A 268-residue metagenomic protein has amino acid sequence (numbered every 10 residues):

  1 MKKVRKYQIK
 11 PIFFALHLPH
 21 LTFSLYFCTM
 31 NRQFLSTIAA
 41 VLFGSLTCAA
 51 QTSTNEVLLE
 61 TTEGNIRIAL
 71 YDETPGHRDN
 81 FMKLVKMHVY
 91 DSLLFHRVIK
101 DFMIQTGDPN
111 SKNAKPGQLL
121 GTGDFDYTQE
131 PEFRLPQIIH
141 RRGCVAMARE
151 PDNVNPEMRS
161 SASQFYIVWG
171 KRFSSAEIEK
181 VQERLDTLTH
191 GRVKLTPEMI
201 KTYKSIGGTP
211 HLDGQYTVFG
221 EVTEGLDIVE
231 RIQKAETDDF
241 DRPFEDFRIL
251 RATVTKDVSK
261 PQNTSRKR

Functional and structural regions predicted by a protein language model:
K2-I9, F13: Polybasic, lysine-rich low-complexity intrinsically disordered segments
K2-K3, M30-Q33: Positively charged n-region of N-terminal signal peptides that target proteins for export
R5, L16, A40-V41, A50 (+1 more regions): Intrinsic disorder/low-complexity segments
F13-T22, Y26-T29: Short, positively charged and aromatic/hydrophobic N-terminal segments
S36-S45: Bacterial N-terminal signal peptides
C48-R268: Cyclophilin-like peptidyl-prolyl cis-trans isomerases
